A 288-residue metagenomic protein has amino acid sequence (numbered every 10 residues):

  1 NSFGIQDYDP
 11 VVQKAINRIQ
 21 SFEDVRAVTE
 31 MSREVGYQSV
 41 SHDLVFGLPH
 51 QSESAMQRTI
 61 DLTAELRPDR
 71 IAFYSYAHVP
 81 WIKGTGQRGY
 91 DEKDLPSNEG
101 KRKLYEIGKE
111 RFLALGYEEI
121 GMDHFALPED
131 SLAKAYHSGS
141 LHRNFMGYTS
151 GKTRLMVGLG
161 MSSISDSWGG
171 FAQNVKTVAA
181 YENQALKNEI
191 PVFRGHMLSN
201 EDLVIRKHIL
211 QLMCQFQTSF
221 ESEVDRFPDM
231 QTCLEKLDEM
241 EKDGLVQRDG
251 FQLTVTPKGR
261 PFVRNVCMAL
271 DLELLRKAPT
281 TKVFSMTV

Functional and structural regions predicted by a protein language model:
N1-F227, T287: C-terminal scaffold of the Radical SAM
P191, Q217-T218, V246, R276-P279: Intrinsically disordered or highly flexible coil/loop and linker segments, enriched in small and charged/polar residues
E223, C233-D243: Basic amphipathic alpha-helical segments that dock to polyanions
F227-Q231, Q247-D249: Short, glycine- and charge-enriched coil/turn segments that flank and shape catalytic ligand pockets
E241-F251: A short, conserved structural fragment
Q252-T256: Minor-groove-contacting beta-hairpin "wing" of winged helix-turn-helix DNA-binding domains
K258-V288: Short, amphipathic alpha-helical interaction segments positioned at domain boundaries
